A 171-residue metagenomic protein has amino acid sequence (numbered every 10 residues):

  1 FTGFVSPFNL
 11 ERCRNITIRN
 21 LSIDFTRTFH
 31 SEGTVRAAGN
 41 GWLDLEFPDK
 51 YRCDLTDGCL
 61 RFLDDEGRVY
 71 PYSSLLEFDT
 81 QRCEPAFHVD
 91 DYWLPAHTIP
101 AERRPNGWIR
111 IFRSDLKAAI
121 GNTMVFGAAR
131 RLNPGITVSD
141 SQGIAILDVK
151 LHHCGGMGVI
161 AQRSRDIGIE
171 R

Functional and structural regions predicted by a protein language model:
F1, I16-N20, A119-V125, I144-D148 (+1 more regions): All-beta strand scaffolds that present successive hydrophobic residues in beta-strands
F1-R19, R27-D49, A129-Q142, G158-S164: Extracellular beta-strand-rich solenoid/capping regions of secreted or surface-exposed proteins that bind or remodel
G3-F8, D24-P95: Autoprocessing Asn-cyclization modules and mimics
V5-F8, R104-N106, F112-G158: Right-handed parallel beta-helix
T17, S22, D44, R61 (+2 more regions): Ser/Thr- (and often Asn-) enriched beta-sheet segments in non-cytosolic proteins
F25, H30, H153, G168-R171: Residues in short coils/turns that link rungs of repeat/solenoid architectures in beta-rich domains
E77, Q81-M124: Eukaryotic acidic, serine/proline-rich intrinsically disordered low-complexity regions that function as flexible
